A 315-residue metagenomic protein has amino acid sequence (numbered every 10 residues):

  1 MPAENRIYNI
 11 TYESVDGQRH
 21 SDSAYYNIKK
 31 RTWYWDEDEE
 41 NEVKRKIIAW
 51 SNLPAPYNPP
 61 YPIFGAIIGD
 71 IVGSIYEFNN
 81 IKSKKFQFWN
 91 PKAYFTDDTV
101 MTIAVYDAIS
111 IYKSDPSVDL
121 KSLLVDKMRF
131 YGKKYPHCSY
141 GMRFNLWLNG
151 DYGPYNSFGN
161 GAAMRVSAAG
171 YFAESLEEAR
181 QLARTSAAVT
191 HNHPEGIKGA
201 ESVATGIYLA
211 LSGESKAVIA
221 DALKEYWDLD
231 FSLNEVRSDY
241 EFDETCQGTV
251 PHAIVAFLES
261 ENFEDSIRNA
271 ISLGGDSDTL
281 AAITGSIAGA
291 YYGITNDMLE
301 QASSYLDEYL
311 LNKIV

Functional and structural regions predicted by a protein language model:
M1-R6: Surface-exposed ligand/attachment interfaces on beta-rich extracellular proteins
N9-E13: Short beta-strand segments that buttress and anchor functional surface loops
V15-P56: Acidic, glycine/polar-enriched metal-coordinating patches/loops that mediate binding to polyanionic ligands
A55-V315: Structured, active/binding-site neighborhoods that engage oxygen-rich ligands
